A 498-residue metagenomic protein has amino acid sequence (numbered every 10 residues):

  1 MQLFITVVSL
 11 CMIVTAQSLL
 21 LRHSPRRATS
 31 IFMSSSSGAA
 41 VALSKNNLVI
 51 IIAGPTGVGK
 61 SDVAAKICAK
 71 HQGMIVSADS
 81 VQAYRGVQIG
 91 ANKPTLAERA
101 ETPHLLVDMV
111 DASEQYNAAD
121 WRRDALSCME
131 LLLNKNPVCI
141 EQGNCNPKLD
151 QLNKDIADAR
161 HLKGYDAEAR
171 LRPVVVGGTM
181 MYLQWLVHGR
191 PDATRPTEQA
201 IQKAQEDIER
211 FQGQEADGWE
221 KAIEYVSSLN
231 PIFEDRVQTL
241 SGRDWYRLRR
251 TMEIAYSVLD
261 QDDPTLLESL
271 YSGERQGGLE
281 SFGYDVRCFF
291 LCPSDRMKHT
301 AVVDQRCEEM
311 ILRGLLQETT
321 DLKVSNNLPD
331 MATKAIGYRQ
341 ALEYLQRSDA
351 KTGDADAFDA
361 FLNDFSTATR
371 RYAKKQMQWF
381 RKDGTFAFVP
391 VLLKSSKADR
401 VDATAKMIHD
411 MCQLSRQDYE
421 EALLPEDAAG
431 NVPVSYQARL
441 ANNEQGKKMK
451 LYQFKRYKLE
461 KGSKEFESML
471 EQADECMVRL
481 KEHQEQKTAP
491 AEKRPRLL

Functional and structural regions predicted by a protein language model:
M1-H23: N-terminal chloroplast transit peptides
F4, L19, P25-A28, N144 (+1 more regions): Compositionally biased, intrinsically disordered low-complexity segments enriched in polar/proline residues
T6-V7, I13, R27, A40 (+2 more regions): Detector for intrinsically disordered, low-structure N-terminal pre-sequences
T15-A42: N-terminal chloroplast transit peptides
F32-L498: Phosphate/pyrophosphate-binding catalytic cores of soluble transferases and nucleic-acid-acting enzymes
